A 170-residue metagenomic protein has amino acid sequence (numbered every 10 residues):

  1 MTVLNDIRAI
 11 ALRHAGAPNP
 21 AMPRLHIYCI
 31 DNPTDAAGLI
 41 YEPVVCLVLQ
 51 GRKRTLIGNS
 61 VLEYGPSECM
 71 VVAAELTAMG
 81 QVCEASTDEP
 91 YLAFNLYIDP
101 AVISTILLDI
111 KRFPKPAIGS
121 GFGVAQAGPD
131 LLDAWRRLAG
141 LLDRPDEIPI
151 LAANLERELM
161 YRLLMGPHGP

Functional and structural regions predicted by a protein language model:
M1-P18: Extreme N-terminal tail/first-helix region
T2, I7, I103-E158, R162-L163 (+1 more regions): Amphipathic alpha-helical segments enriched in hydrophobic/aromatic residues interleaved with Lys/Arg
L12-H14, N32, T87, D146: Generic hydrophobic alpha-helical membrane-segment signal
A15-M22, W135: Short acidic/polar alpha-helix capping motifs at helix-coil junctions
G16-A17, A74-E75, D130-L131, M160: Short, flexible segments with low predicted structural confidence
N19-P114: N-terminal regulatory/effector-sensing and dimerization cores that precede helix-turn-helix DNA-binding domains
